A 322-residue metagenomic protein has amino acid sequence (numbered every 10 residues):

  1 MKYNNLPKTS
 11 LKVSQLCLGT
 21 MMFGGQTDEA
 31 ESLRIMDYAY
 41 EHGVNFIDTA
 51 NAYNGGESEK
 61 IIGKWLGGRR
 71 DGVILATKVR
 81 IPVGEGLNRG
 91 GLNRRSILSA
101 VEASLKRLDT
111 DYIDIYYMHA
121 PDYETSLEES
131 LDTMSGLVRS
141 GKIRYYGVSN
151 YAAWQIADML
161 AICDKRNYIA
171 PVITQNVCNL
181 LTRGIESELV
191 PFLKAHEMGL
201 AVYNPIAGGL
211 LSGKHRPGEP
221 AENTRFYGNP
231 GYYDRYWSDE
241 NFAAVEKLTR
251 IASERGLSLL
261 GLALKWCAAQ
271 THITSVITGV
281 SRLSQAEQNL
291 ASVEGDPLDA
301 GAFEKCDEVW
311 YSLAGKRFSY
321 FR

Functional and structural regions predicted by a protein language model:
M1-V73: N-terminal binding-site loop/beta-alpha segment at the start of enzyme catalytic domains that lines or forms
P7-F23, A76-R89, Y112, Y117: N-terminal small/glycine-rich loop or linker at the start of catalytic domains across soluble metabolic enzymes
P7-K8, E41, G63-D71, L105-D109 (+2 more regions): Acidic (Asp/Glu)-rich catalytic clusters
G24-D28, A50-E59, D122-S126, A153-W154 (+1 more regions): Acidic-and-aromatic substrate-binding clefts and catalytic sites of carbohydrate-active enzymes
T27, E31, E57, I61 (+3 more regions): Alpha-helix N-cap and loop-to-helix initiation/capping positions
T27-A39, L92-L108, I156-A161: Short, acidic/polar
L105-T125: Active-site groove signature of glycoside hydrolases
T125-L313: Beta/alpha (TIM)-barrel catalytic core signal, keyed to glycine-rich beta->alpha loops juxtaposed to Asp/Glu that bind
